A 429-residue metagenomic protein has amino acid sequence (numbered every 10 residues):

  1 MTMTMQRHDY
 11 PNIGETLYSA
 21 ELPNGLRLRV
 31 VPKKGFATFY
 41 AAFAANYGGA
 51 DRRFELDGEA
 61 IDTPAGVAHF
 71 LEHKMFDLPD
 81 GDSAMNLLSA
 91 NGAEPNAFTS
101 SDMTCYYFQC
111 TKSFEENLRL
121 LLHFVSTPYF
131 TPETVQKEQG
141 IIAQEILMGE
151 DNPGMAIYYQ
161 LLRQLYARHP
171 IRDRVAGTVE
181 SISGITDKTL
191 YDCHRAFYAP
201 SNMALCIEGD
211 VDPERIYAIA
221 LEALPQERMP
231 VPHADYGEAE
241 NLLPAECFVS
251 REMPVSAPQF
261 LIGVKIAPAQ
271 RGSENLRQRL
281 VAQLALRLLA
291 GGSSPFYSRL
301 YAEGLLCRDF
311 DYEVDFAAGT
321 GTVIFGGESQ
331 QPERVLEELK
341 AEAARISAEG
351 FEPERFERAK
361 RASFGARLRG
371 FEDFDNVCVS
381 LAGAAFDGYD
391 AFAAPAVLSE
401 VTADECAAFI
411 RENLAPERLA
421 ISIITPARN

Functional and structural regions predicted by a protein language model:
T2-F39: N- or domain-start disorder-to-order transition segments that initiate the globular core
T4, D9, L56, A394-V397: A glycine- and charged-residue-rich anion-binding loop/surface
T16-Y18, A37-A41, P258, E417-A420: A generic secondary-structure signal marking the coil-to-beta-strand transition
A20, L28, A41-A45, F108 (+2 more regions): Preference for bulky hydrophobic residues occupying beta-strand positions in well-ordered beta-sheet regions
E21, L78-H233, S250, A257 (+5 more regions): Charge-rich, well-structured scaffold segments of protease-associated domains
L26, K33, A42-Y47, V231-P295: His/Glu-based metal-binding/catalytic segments typifying zinc-dependent metallopeptidases
K34-L87, L161, I262, S273-L289 (+1 more regions): Active/ligand-binding-proximal structured segments within catalytic/core domains that scaffold catalytic residues
